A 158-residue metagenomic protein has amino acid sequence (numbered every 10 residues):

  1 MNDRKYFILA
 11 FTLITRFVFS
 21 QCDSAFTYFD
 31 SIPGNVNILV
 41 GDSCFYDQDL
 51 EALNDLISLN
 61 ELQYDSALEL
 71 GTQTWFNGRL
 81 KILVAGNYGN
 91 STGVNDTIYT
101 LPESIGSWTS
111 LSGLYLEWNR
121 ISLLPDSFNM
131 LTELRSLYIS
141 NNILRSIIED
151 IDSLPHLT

Functional and structural regions predicted by a protein language model:
M1-S24, Y138: Bacterial Sec-dependent N-terminal signal peptides
V18-E103, S107: N-terminal capping/linker segments that flank leucine-rich repeat
Q21, I147-T158: Leucine-rich solenoid repeat scaffolds
K81-G86, L114-L116, L134-I139, L157-T158: Conserved hydrophobic beta-strand positions in leucine-rich repeat
D96, N119, I139-N142: Consensus "Asn ladder" position of solenoid repeat domains
L101-G106, L124-N129, I147-D152: The feature encodes a structural signal of leucine-rich repeats
S107-S110, L116-W118, S122, E133: Active-site-adjacent structural elements in enzyme catalytic domains
